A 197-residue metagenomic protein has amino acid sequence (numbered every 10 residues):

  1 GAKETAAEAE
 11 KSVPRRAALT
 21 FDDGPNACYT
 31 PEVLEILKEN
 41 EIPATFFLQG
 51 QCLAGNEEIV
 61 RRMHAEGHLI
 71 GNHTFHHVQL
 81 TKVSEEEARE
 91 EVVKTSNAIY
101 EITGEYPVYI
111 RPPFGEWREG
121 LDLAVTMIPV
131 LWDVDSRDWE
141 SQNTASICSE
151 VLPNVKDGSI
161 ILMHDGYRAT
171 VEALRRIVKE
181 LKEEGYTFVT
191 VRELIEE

Functional and structural regions predicted by a protein language model:
G1-V83, E87-K94, A98, E105-Y106 (+1 more regions): Active-site beta->alpha N-cap acidic-glycine motif
E32, V78-T187, R192-E197: Catalytic domains of cell-wall/extracellular-matrix polysaccharide-remodeling enzymes, centered on de-N-acetylation
